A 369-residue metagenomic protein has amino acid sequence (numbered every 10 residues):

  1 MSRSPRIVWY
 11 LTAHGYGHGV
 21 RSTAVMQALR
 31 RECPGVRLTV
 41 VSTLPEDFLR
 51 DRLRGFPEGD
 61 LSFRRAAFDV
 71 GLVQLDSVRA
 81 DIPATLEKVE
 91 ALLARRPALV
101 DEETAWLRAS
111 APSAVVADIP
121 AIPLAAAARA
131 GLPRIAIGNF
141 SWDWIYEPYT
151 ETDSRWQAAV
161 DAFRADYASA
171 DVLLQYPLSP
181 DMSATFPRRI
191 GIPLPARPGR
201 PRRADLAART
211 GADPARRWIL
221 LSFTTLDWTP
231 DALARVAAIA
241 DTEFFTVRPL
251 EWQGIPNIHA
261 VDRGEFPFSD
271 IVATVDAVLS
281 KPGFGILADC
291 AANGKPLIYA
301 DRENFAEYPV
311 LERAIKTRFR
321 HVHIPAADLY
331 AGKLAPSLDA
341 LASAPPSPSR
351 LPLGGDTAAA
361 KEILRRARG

Functional and structural regions predicted by a protein language model:
L11-T23: A short, glycine/small-residue-rich beta-strand->loop->alpha-helix junction that serves as a flexible
M26, P195-A277, A327: Donor-nucleotide binding loops and adjacent catalytic segments primarily of GT-B fold Leloir glycosyltransferases
R31, V36-A94: Conserved nucleotide-sugar phosphate-binding/catalytic loop shared by glycosyltransferases and other
A98-R164: Conserved nucleotide-sugar donor-interacting segment of glycosyltransferase catalytic cores, predominantly GT-B
A114-D118, A136, P267-V310: A donor-sugar binding/catalytic signature common to diverse glycosyltransferases and related nucleotide-sugar
I145-D227: A nucleotide-sugar donor-handling region in carbohydrate enzymes
D153, A260-R263, P296-A340: Nucleotide-sugar donor-binding patch of glycosyltransferase catalytic domains
A335-G369: C-terminal amphipathic helix plus adjacent low-complexity, charged tail appended to glycosyltransferase catalytic
